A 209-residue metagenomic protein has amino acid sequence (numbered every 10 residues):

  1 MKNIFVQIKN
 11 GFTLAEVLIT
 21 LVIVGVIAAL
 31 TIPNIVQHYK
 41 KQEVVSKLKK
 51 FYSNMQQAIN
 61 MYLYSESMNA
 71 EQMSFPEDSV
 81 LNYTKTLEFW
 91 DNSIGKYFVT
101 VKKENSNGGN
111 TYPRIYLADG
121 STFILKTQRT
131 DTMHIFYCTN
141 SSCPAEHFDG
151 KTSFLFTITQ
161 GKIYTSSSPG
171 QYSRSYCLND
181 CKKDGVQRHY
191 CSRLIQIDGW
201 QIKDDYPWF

Functional and structural regions predicted by a protein language model:
M1-Q7: N-terminal secretory signal peptides that target proteins for export/translocation
V6, A15, A28-A29, A58 (+3 more regions): A sequence-composition feature that detects small, non-aromatic residues
I8-K40: N-terminal single-pass transmembrane signal-anchor helix
P33, Q72-S74: Histidine- and aromatic-rich ligand-binding microenvironments
Q42-A70, E77: Membrane-proximal N-terminal amphipathic helix
D78-F209: Intrinsically disordered, low-complexity regions enriched in Pro/Ser/Thr/Gly and acidic residues
